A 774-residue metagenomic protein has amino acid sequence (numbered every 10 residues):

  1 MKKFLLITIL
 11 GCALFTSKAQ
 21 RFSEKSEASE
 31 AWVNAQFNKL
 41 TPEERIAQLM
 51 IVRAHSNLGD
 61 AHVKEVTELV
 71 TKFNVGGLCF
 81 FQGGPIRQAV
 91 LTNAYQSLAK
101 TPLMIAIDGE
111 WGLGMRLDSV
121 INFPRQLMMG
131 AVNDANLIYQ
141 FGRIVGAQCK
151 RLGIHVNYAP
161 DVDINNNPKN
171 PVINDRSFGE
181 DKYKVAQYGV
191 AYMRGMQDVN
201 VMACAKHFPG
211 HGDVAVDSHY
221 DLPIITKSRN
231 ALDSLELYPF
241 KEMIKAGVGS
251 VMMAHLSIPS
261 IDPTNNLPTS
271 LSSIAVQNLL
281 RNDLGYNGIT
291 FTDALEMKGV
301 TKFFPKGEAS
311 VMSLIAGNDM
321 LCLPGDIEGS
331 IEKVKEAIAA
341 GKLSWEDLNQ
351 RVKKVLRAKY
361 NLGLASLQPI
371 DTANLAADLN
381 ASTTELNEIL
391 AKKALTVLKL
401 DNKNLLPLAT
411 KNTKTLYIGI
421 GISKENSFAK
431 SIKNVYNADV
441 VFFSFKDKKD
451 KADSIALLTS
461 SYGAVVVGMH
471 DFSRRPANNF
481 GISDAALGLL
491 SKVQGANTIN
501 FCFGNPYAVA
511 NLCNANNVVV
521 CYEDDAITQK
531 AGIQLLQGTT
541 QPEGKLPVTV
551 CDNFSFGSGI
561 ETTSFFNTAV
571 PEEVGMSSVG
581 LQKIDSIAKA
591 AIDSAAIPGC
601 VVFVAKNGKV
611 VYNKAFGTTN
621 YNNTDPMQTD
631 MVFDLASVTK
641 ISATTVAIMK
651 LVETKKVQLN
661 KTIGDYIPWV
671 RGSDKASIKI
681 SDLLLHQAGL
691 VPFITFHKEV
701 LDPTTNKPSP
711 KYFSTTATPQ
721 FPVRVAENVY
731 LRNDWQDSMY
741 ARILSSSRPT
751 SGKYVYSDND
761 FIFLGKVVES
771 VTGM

Functional and structural regions predicted by a protein language model:
M1-S23: Bacterial Sec-dependent N-terminal signal peptides
A19-L69, N282, F304-A569, E573 (+1 more regions): Preference for extracellular/luminal or secreted protein segments
T41, I86-L103, L113-M115, E180-D347 (+1 more regions): Second-shell residues forming the walls of enzyme active-site clefts
P85-P102, N133-G153, L343-K353, R357 (+2 more regions): Active-site-adjacent structural elements in enzyme catalytic domains
E573-L635, K656-Q658, A741, S745-S746: Short, conserved catalytic-motif segment at the N-terminal edge
D634-S637, L651-P708, R742-S745, D758 (+1 more regions): Active-site helix/loop module of the DD-peptidase/beta-lactamase fold, centered on the serine-lysine SxxK catalytic
I694-M774: Catalytic-site signature segments of enzymes, centered on catalytic residues
